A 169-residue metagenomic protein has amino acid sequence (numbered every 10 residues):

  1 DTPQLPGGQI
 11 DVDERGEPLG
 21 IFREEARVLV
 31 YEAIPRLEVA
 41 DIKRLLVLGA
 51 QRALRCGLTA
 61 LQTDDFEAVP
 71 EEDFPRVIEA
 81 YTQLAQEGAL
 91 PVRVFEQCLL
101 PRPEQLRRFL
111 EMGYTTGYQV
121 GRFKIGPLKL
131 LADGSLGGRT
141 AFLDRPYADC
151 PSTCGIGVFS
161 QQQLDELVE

Functional and structural regions predicted by a protein language model:
D1-E111, G126, L130-E169: Divalent metal-binding segments
T116-Q119: Accessory "access/gating" subregions that flank catalytic or transport cores
